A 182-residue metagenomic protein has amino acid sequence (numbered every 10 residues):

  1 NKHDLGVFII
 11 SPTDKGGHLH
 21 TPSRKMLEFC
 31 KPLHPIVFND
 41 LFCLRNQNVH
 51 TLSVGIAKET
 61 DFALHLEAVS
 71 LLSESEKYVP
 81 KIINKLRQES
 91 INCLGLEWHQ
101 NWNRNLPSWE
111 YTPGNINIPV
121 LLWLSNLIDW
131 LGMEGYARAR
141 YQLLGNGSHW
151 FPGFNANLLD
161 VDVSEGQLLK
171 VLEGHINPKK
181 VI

Functional and structural regions predicted by a protein language model:
K2-I182: Structured C-terminal cap/extension of enzyme domains
